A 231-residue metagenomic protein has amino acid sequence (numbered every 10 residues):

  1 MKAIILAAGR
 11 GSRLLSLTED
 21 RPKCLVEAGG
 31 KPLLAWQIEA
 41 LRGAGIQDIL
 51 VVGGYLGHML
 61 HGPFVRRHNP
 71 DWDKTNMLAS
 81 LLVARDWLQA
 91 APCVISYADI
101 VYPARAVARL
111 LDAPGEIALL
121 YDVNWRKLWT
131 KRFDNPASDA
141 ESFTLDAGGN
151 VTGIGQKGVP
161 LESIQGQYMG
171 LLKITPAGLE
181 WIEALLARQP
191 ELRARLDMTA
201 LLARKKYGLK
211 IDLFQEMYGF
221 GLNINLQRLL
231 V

Functional and structural regions predicted by a protein language model:
M1-A3, I154-G155, P160-V231: Conserved alpha/beta core of the MobA/IspD/sugar-nucleotide pyrophosphorylase nucleotidyltransferase superfamily
K2-I5, R13, V26-E27, K31-I95: Conserved N-terminal catalytic core of the sugar/cofactor nucleotidyltransferase
E19-C24: Short alpha-helical oligomerization interface
G57, P103-A104, L226: Short, well-ordered alpha-helical microsegments
G62, A104-L185: Conserved core of the sugar-phosphate nucleotidyltransferase
W72-N76, R126-L128, Y218-G221: A short acidic, often aromatic-flanked loop/helix-cap motif at beta-alpha or helix-coil junctions that lines enzyme
A98-I100: The conserved acidic donor/metal-binding loop of glycosyltransferases
